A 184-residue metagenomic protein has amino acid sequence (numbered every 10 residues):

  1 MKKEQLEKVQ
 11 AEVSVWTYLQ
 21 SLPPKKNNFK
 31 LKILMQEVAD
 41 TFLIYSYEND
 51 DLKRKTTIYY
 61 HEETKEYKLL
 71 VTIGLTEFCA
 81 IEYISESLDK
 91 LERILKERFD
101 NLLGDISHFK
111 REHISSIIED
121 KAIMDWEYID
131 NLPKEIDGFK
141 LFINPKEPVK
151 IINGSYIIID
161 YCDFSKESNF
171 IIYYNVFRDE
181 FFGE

Functional and structural regions predicted by a protein language model:
M1-Y47, N101-E167: Negatively charged, low-complexity tracts enriched in Asp/Glu with abundant Ser/Thr
L52-I94, C162-E184: Intrinsically disordered, low-complexity regulatory segments enriched in Ser/Thr/Pro and charged residues
I94-N101: Conserved short hydrophobic interaction patches
